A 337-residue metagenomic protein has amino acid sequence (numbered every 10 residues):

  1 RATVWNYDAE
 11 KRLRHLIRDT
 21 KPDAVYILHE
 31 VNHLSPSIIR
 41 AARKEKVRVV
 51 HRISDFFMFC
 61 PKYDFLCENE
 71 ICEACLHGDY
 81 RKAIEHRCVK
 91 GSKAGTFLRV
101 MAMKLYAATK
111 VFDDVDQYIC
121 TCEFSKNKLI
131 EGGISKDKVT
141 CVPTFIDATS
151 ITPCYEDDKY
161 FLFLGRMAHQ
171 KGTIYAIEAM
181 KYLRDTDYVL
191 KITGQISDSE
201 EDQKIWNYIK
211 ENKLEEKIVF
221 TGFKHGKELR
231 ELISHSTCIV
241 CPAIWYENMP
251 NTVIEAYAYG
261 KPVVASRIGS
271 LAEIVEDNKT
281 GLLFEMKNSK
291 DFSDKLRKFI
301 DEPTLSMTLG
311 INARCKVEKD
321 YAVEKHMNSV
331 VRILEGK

Functional and structural regions predicted by a protein language model:
I17, F223-K224, E231-S236: Short alpha-helical donor nucleotide-sugar binding micro-motif in glycosyltransferases
K44, F57, E73-Q117: Membrane-proximal helix-turn-helix segments that form the acceptor-binding/catalytic region of lipid-linked
F124, F145: Carbohydrate-associated surface elements
K159, A168-Y182, Q203, L282 (+1 more regions): A conserved mid-protein helix/loop that constitutes part of the nucleotide-sugar donor-binding site
L164, V189-W206, G222-F223: Glycosyltransferase donor-sugar binding loop
S234-N248, K261: Acidic donor-binding loop of glycosyltransferase active sites
P262-A265, V275: Short hydrophobic beta-strand element within catalytic cores of glycosyltransferases and related nucleotide-activated
D277-N278, L282-S289, K298-P303: Conserved acidic donor-binding segment of nucleotide-sugar-dependent glycosyltransferases
